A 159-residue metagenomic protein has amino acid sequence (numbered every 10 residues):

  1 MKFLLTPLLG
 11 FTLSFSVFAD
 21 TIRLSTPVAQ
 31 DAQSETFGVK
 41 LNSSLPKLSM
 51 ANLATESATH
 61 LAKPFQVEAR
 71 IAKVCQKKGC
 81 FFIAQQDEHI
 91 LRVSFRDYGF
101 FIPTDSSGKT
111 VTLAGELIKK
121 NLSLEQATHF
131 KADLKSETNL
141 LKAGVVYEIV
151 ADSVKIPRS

Functional and structural regions predicted by a protein language model:
M1-L4: Positively charged n-region of N-terminal signal peptides that target proteins for export
T6-S14: Bacterial N-terminal signal peptides
F18-S159: OB-fold and OB-like single-stranded nucleic-acid-recognition modules and their adjacent interaction interfaces
